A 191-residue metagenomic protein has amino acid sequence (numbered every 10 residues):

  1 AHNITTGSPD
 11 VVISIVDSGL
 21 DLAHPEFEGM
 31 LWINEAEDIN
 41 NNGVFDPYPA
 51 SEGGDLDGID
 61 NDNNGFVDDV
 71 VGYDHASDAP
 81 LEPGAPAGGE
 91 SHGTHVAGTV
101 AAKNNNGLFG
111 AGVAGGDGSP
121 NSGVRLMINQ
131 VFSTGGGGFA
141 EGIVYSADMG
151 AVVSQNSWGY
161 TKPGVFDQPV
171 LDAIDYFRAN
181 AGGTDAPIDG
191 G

Functional and structural regions predicted by a protein language model:
A1-A79, H95-T99, S154: Acidic-leg catalytic submotif of subtilisin-like serine proteases
I4-P9, G118-S122, S146-D148, R178 (+1 more regions): Extracellular/periplasmic catalytic domains that process cell-envelope and extracellular macromolecules
T5, L31, K103-N104, A114 (+1 more regions): Active-site catalytic pocket residues across diverse enzymes, especially alpha/beta-hydrolases
S18, N63, D68-D172, Y176: Subtilisin-like peptidase catalytic core
V44-P47, N156-T161, D185: Short C-terminal domain-edge/linker segments immediately following a structured domain
P49, D60, N64, P83-A85 (+2 more regions): Proteins with a high burden of low-complexity, intrinsically disordered sequence enriched in S/T/G/P/A and R, requiring
